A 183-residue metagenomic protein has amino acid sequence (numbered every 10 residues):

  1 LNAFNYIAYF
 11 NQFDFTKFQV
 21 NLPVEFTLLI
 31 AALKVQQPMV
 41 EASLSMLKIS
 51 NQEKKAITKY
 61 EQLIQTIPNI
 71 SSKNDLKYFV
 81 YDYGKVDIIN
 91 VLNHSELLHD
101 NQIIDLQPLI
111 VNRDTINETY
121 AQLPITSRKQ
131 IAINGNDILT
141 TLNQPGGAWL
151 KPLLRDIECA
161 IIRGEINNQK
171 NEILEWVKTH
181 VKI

Functional and structural regions predicted by a protein language model:
L1-D105: Conserved, hydrophobic alpha-helical core segments of structured domains
N101-I183: Charged substrate- and nucleic-acid-binding regions of tRNA-handling and nucleotidyl-transfer enzymes, centered on
